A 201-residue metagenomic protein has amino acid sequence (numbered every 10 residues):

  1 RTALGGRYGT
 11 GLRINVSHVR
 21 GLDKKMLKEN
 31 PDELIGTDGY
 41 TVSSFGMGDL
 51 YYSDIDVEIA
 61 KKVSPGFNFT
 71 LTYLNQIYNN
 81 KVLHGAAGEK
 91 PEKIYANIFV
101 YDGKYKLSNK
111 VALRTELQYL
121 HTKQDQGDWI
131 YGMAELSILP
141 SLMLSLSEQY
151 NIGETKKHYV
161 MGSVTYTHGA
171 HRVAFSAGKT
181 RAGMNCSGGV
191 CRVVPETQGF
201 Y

Functional and structural regions predicted by a protein language model:
R1-E33, T37: Long, internal scaffold/assembly segments composed of regular secondary structure
T2, K61, Y105, Y119 (+2 more regions): Residue-level signature of outer-membrane beta-barrel architecture
Y8-G11, P65-L71, N109-T115, P140-L146 (+2 more regions): Repeated loop/turn-to-beta-strand initiation elements of outer-membrane beta-barrel proteins
V16-L22, Y73-N79, L117-K123, I138 (+3 more regions): Transmembrane beta-strands of outer-membrane beta-barrel pores
D23-P31, N80-G88, D125-G132, E148 (+2 more regions): Outer-membrane beta-barrel translocator domains and adjoining extracellular loop/strand segments of Gram-negative
G36-S43, V82-A87, R114-Q118, S145 (+1 more regions): Extracytoplasmic loops and strand-loop junctions of Gram-negative outer membrane beta-barrel proteins
D49-I55, Y95-F99, Q126-I130, K156-V160 (+1 more regions): Residues that define the transmembrane beta-barrel architecture of outer-membrane proteins
V164-H171, P195-Y201: Outer-membrane beta-barrel "beta-signal"
